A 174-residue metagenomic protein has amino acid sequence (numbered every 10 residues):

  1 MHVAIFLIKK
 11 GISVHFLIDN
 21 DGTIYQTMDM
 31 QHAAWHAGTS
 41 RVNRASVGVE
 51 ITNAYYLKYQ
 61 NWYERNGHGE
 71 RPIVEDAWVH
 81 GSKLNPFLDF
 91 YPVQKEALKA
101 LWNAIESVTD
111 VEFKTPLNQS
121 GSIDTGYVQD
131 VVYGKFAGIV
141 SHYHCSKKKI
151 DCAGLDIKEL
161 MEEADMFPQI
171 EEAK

Functional and structural regions predicted by a protein language model:
M1-A4, T27-D29, A37-T39, Y59-W62 (+1 more regions): Short, solvent-exposed loop/turn and secondary-structure capping segments
M1-Q31: Short, conserved "active-site rim" segments that organize catalytic pockets and cofactor/ligand binding
L7-K10, L17-N20, T39-R44, V131-G134: Extracellular/periplasmic catalytic domains that process cell-envelope and extracellular macromolecules
H15, Q26, H36-R41, H142: Histidine-centered active-site/metal-ligand motif
L17, G48-E50, A104: Residues within well-ordered beta-strands of beta-sheet-rich folds
D21-I24, Q31-A34, N53-L57, C145-K147: Solvent-exposed loop/turn segments at secondary-structure junctions within structured extracellular/periplasmic domains
A37-R44, E50, L57: Short glycine/proline-enriched loop/turn "hinge" motifs that connect secondary-structure elements and lie
Y55-K174: Basic/polar, cationic surfaces and motifs that engage anionic cell-wall and phosphate/carboxylate ligands
